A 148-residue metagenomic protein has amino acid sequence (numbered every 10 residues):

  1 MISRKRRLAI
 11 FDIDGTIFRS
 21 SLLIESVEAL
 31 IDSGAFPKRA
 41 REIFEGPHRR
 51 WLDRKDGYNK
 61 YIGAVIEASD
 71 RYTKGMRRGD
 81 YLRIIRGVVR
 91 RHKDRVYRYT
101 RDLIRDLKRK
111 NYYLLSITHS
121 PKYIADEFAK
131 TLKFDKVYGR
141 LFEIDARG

Functional and structural regions predicted by a protein language model:
M1: Short, basic/aromatic recognition patches
R4-L23: Asp-based phosphoryl-transfer active-site loop
G15, Y81, T118: Terminal peptide-recognition signature
S20, A29, A125-E127: Short glycine-/acidic-enriched loop or helix-start segments at secondary-structure transitions that form or flank
L22-L23, I31, A35-D106: A metal-dependent, Asp-based hydrolase signature
S26-A29, L132-K133: Glycine-rich, phosphate-binding/catalytic loops in enzymes
L103-L132, K136-E143: Substrate-recognition element of Asp-dependent hydrolases with the DxDx(T/V) motif
D145-G148: Short, intrinsically disordered, charge-balanced linker/junction segments flanking boundaries in proteins
